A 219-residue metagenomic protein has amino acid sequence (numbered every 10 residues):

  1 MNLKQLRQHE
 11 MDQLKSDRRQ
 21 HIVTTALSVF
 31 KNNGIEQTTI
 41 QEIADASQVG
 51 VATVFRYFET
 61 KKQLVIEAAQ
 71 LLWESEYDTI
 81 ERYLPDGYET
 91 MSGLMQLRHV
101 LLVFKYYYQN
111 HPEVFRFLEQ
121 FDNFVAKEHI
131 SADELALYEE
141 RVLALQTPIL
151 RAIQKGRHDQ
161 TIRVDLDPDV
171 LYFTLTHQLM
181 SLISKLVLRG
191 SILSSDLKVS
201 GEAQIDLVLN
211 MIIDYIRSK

Functional and structural regions predicted by a protein language model:
M1-D17: N-terminal intrinsically disordered/low-complexity leader segments
M1-Q5, V103-Y106, T147, R151-D159 (+1 more regions): C-terminal peripheral helix-coil segments that are non-catalytic and often amphipathic
R18-V29, I43, A68-L72, E76 (+1 more regions): Generic hydrophobic, amphipathic alpha-helix propensity
H21, V29-E67: Helix-turn-helix
E67, R82-V114, P168-L175: Hydrophobic alpha-helical connector segments
Y106-T147, D169-V170: Short secondary-structure transition hinges
F115-E119, D165, S191, S195: Short, hydrophobic secondary-structure boundary micro-motifs
E140-V142, H158-T176: All-alpha amphipathic helical-bundle segments outside canonical DNA-binding/catalytic cores that form hydrophobic
